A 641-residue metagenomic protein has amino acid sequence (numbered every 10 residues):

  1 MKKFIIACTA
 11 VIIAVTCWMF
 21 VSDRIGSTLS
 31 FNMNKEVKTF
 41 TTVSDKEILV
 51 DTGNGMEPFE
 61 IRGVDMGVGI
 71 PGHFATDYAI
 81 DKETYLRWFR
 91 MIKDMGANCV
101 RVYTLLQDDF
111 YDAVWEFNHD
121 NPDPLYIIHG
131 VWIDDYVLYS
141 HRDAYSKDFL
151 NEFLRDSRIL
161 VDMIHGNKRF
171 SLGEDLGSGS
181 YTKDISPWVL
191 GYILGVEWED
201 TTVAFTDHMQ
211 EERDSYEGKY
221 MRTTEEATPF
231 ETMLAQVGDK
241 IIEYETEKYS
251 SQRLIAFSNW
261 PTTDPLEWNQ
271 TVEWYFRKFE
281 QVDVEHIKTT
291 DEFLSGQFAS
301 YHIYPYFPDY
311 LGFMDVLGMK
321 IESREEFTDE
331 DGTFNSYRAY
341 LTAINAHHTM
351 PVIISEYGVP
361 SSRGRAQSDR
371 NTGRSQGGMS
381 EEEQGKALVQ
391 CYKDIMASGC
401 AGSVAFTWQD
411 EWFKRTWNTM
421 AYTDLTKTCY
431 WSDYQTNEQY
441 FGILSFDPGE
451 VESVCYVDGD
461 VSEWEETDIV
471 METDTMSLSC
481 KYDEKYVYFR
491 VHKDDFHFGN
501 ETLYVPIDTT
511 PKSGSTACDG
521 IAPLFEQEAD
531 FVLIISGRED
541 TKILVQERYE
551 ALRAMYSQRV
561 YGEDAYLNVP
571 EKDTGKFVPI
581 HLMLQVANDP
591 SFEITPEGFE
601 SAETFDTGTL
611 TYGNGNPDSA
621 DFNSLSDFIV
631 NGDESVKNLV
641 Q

Functional and structural regions predicted by a protein language model:
M1-I13: N-terminal Sec-pathway targeting helices
G26-D120: Active-site-adjacent substrate/metal-binding segments within catalytic domains of carbohydrate-active enzymes
D81-I159, V237-R253: Aromatic-lined substrate-binding rim segments of carbohydrate-active enzymes
Y136-Y139, D143-S146, I159-T228, Y249-P261: Active-site groove signature of glycoside hydrolases
D148, E152-R158, F205-T232, F313-E330 (+1 more regions): A solvent-exposed, charged loop/short amphipathic helix patch at secondary-structure junctions
Q270, F276-N371: Glycoside hydrolase catalytic-domain groove-lining segments
G364-R374, G378-E383, D394-V470: Aromatic-rich peripheral "rim/lid" segments of glycoside hydrolase catalytic domains that contact and position glycan
I469-T609: Surface-exposed, glycine/proline- and aromatic-rich loop segments on solvent-exposed faces across compartments
